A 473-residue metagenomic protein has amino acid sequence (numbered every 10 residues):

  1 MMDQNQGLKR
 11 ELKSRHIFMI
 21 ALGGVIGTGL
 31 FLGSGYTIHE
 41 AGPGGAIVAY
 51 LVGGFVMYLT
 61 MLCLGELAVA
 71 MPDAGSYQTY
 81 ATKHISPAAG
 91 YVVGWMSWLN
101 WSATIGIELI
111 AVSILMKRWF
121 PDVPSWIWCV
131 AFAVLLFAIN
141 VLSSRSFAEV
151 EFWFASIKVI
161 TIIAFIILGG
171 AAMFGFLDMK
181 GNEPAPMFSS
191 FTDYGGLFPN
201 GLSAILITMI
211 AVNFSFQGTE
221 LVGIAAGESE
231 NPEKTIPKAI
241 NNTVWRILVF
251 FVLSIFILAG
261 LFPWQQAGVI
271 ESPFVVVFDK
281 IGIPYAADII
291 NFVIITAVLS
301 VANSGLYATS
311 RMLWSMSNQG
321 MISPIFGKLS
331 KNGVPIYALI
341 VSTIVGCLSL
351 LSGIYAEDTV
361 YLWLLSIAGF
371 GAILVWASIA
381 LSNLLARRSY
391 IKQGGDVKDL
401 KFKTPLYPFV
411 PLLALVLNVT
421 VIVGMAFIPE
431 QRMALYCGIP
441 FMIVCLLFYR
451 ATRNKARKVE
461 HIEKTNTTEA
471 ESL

Functional and structural regions predicted by a protein language model:
M1-G35, H39-G44, M57-L62, D73-A74 (+4 more regions): Membrane-interface "cap" regions at the ends of multi-pass membrane proteins
M1-Q4, Q78-H84, A88, E108-C129 (+6 more regions): Helix-loop-helix connectors at the membrane interface of multi-pass transporters/channels
D3-L8, I47, F120, P124 (+1 more regions): Helix-loop-helix junctions that connect adjacent transmembrane segments in multi-pass membrane transporters
L8-K9, L22, G33-W128, F132 (+2 more regions): Extracellular loop-to-transmembrane helix junctions
D73, M96-I110, A211-S229, P284-P324 (+1 more regions): Membrane-helix boundary/coupling elements in multi-pass transport proteins
T79, S86, R118, F191 (+4 more regions): TM-loop-TM module centered on a large, flexible mid-protein loop between adjacent transmembrane helices in multi-pass
W126-P186, I240-V244, L365-S378, V410 (+1 more regions): Membrane-interface loop-to-helix entry segments
W153-F154, I325-I336, W376-E430, K458-V459 (+1 more regions): C-terminal membrane-solvent junction of multi-pass transporters and transport-like membrane proteins
